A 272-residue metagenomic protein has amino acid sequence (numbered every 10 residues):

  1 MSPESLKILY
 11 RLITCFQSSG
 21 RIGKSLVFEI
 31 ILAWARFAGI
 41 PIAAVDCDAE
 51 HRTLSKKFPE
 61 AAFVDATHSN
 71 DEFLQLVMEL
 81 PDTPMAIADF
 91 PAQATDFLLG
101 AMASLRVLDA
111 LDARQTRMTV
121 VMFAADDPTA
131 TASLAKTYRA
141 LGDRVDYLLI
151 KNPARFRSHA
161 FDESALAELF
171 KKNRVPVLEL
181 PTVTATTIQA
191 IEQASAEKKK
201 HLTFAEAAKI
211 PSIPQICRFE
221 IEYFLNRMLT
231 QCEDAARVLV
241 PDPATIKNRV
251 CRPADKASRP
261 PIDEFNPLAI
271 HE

Functional and structural regions predicted by a protein language model:
M1-T14: Extreme N-terminal, non-catalytic leader segments that precede Walker-type/kinase nucleotide-binding cores
C15-E29: Glycine-rich phosphate-binding P-loop
S25-A43: A conserved segment at the C-terminal end of the G1
G39-T53: Short beta-strand-centered segment that lines the nucleotide-binding/catalytic pocket of NTP-utilizing
A49-D65: P-loop NTPase switch/communication element
A66, P84-M102: Switch II (G3) loop of P-loop NTPases
A101-D126: Inter-motif core of Ras-like GTPase G domains
P153-R155, A160, E168-Y223: Beta-strand-loop-alpha "switch" segments that mediate conformational coupling across diverse proteins
